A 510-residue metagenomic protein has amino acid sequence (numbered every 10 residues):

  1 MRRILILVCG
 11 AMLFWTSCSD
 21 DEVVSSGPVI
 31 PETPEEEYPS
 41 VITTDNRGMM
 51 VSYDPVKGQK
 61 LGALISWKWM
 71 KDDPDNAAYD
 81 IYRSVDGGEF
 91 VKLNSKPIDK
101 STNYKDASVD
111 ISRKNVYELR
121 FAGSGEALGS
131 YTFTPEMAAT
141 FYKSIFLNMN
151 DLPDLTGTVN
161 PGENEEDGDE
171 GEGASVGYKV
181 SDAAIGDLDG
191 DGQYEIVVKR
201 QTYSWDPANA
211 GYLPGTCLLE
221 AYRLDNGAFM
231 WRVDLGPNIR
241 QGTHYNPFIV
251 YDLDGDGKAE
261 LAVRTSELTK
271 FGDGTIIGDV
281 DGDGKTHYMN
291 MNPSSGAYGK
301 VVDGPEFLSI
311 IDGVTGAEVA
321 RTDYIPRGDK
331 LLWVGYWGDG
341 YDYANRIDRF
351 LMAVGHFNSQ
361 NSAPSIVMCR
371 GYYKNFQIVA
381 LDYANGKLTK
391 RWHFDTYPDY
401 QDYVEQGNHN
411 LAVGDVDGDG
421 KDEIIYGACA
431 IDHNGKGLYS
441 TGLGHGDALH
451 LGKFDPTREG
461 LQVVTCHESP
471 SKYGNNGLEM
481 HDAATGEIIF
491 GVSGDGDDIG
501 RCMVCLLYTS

Functional and structural regions predicted by a protein language model:
W15-S40: Bacterial Sec-dependent N-terminal signal peptides
K68-W69, D73-R113: Recognizes extended acidic, P/S/T-rich segments that occur within or adjacent to Ig-like beta-sandwich modules
V109-S124: Beta-strand-rich modules
S124-F141: Extracellular fibronectin type III
L152-G162, G171-D182, G236-P247, G328-V334 (+4 more regions): Repeat-based blade/solenoid architectures
D191, D256, D283, D419: Acidic carboxylate motifs that coordinate Ca2+ or other divalent cations, activating on Asp/Glu
K199-G215, R264-V302, E468-S471: Short, conserved, GDST-rich strand-edge loop motifs in beta-rich repeat architectures
Y508-T509: Conserved small/polar residues in nucleotide/adenosyl-binding loops
